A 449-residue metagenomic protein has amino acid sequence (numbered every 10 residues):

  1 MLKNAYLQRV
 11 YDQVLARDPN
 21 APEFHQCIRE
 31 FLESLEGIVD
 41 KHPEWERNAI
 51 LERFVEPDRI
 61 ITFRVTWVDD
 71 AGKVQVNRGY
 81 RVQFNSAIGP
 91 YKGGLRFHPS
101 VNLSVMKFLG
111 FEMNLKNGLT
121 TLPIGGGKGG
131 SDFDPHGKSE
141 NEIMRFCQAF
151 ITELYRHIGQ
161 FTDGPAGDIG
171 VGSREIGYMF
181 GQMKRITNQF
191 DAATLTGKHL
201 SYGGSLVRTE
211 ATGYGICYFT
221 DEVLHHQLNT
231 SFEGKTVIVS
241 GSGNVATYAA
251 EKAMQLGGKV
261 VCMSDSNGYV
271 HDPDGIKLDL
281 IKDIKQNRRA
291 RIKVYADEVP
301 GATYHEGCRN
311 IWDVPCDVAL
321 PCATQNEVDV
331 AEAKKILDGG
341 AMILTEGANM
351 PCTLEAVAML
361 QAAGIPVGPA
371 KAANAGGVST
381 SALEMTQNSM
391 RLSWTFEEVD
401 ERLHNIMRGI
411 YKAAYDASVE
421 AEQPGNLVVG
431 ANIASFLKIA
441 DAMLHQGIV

Functional and structural regions predicted by a protein language model:
M1-L206, K438-G447: N-terminal ligand-binding/catalytic initiation module
L2-C27, V223-L224, K335-V449: Adenosine-phosphate binding glycine-rich loop
G72, D168-I169, S205-T212, I238-S242 (+3 more regions): Active-site nucleophile and cofactor-binding loops and adjacent substrate-binding regions of central metabolic enzymes
M106-L109, M179, I216-L224, A249 (+3 more regions): Buried hydrophobic packing segments
F108, T162-P165, F190-T194, V239 (+6 more regions): General beta-strand structural signal in soluble alpha/beta enzymes
E142, R174-G181, L206, Y248-K252 (+5 more regions): Short acidic, glycine/serine/threonine-rich loops at helix termini
G204-D313: Glycine-rich phosphate/diphosphate-binding loop of Rossmann-like nucleotide-binding domains
G268-V367, A372: Rossmann-like adenosine-cofactor binding region
